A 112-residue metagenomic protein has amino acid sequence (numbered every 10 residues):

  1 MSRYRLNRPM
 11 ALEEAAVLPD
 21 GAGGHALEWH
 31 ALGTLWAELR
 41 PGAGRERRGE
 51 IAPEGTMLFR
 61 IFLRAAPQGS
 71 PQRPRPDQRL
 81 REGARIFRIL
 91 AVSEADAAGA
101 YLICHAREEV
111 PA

Functional and structural regions predicted by a protein language model:
M1-H25: Active-site-proximal polar cores
G24-A112: Short, conserved turn/kink motifs that form compact alpha/beta structural patches or helix kinks used as
